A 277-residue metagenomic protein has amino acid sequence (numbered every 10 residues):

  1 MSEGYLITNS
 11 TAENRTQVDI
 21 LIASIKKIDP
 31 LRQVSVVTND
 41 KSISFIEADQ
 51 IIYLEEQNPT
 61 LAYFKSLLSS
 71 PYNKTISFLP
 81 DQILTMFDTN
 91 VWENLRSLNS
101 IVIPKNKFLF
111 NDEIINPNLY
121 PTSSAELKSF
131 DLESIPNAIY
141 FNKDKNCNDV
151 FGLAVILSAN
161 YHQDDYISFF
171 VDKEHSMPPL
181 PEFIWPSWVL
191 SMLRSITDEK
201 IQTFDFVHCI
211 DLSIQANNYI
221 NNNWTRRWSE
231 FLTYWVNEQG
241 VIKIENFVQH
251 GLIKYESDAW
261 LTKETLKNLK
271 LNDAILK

Functional and structural regions predicted by a protein language model:
M1, V36, E47-A48, E126-K277: A glycosyltransferase accessory/donor-loop signature
M1-T16: N-proximal low-complexity "stem/linker" segments adjacent to membrane-targeting elements
S24-R32: Short, acidic, metal-binding catalytic loop of nucleotide-sugar glycosyltransferases
I28-D29, S70-P71, T197: A structural signal for short coil/turn segments at secondary-structure junctions
T38-S70: Active-site-proximal specificity loops/subdomain of glycosyltransferases
T75-I76: Short aromatic/hydrophobic "clamp" motif used to bind/position activated sugar donors
L79-I83: The conserved acidic donor/metal-binding loop of glycosyltransferases
M86-T122: Conserved donor-nucleotide/metal-binding helix-loop-beta segment in metal-dependent transferases, i.e., the alpha-helix
